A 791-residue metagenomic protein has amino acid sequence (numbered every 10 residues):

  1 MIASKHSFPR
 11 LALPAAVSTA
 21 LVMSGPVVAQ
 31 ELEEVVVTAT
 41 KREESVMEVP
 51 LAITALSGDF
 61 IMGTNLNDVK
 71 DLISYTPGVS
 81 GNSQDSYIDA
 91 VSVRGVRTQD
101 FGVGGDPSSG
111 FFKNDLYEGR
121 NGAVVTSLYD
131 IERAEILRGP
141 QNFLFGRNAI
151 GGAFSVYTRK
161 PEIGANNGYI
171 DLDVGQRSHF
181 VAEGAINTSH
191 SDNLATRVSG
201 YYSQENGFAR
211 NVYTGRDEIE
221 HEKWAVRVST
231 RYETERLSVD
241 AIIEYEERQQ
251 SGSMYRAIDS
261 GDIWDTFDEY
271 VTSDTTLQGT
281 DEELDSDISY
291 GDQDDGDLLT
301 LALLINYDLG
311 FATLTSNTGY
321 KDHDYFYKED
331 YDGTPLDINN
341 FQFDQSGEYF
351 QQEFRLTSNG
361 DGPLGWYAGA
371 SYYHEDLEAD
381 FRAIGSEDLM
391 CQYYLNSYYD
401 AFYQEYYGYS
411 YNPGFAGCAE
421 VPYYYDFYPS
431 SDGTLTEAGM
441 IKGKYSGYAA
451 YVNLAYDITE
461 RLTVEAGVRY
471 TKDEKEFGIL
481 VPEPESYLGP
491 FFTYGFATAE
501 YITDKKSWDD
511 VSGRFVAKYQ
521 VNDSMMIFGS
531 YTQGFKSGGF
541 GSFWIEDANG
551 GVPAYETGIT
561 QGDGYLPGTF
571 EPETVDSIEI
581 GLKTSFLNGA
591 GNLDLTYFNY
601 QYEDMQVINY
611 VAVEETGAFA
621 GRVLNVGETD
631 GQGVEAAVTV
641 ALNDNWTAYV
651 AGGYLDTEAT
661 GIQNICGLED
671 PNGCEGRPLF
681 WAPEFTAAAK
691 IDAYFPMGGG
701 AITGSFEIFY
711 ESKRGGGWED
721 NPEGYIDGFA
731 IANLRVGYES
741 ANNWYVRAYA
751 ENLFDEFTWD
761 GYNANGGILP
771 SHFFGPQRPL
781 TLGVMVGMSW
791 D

Functional and structural regions predicted by a protein language model:
V22, Q30-I163, I580: Acidic, small-polar-rich N-terminal luminal/periplasmic segments of exported/outer-membrane proteins
D106-S108, R120, Y129-R138, N142-N211 (+6 more regions): Outer-membrane beta-barrel translocator/receptor signature
F208-D217, S253-D287, D330-F341, R382-M440 (+6 more regions): Solvent-exposed loop segments that connect transmembrane elements
G215, H221-W366, Y373-E378, N592-D594: Outer-membrane beta-barrel domain signature, strongest for Gram-negative TonB-dependent receptors and also present
R231-E233, L356-N359, G365, G369-Y373 (+2 more regions): Structural signature of Gram-negative outer-membrane beta-barrels, strongest in the C-terminal barrel of TonB-dependent
A302-L309, T313-E329, Q520, M526-T532 (+5 more regions): Membrane-embedded beta-barrel scaffold of Gram-negative outer-membrane proteins
W366-Y367, E460, V464, D594-Y602 (+2 more regions): Gram-negative outer-membrane beta-barrel transporters
M390, F709-G717, Y738-D791: C-terminal beta-signal and adjacent terminal beta-strands/loops of Gram-negative outer-membrane beta-barrel proteins
